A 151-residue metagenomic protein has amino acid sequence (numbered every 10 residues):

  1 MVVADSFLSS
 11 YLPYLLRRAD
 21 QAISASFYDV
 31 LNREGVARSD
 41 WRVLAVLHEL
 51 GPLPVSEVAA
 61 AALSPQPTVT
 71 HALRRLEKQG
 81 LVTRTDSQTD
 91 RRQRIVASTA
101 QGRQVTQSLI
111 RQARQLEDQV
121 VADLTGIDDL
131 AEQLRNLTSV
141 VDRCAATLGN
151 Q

Functional and structural regions predicted by a protein language model:
M1-E34, D128, C144, Q151: N-terminal leader segment of winged-helix/HTH proteins
D20, A45-E49, I110: Short, locally clustered residues in the helix-turn-helix/winged-helix DNA-binding domain
S24, R74-R135: Charged, amphipathic alpha-helical coiled-coil/dimerization segments
D40-L44: Short alpha-helical "packing" element that flanks the helix-turn-helix/winged-helix DNA-binding module
L50-P54: Short capping segments at the starts of secondary-structure elements
V55-S56, P67, R74, R94: Residues within helix-turn-helix
A59: The alpha-helix within a helix-turn-helix
